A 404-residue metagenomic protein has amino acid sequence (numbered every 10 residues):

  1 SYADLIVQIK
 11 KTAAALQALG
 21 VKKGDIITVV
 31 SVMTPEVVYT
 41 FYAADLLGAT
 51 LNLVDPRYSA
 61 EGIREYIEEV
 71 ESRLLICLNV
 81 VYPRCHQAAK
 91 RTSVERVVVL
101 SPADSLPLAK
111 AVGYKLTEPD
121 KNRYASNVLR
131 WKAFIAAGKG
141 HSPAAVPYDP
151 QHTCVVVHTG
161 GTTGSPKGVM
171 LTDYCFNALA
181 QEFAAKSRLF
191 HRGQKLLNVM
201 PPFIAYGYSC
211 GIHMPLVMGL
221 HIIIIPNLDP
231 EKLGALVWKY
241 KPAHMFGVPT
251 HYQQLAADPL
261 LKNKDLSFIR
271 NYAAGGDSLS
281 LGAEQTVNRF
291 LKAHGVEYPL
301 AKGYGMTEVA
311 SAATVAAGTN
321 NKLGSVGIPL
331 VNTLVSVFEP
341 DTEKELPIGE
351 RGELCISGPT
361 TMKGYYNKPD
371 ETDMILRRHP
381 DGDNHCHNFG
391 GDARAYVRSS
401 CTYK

Functional and structural regions predicted by a protein language model:
Y2-D4, Q8, T12-Y58, V70: Conserved AMP-binding/adenylate-forming
L16-K22, K139-Q151, V156-N198: Conserved adenylate-forming
A18-L19, L46-A133: Structural core segment of the AMP-binding/adenylate-forming
L19, V30, K344-G349, C355-K404: Conserved ATP-binding/catalytic segment of the ANL
Y42-L47, E69, I204, H213-V217: Short hydrophobic alpha-helices that are characteristic scaffold elements of the AMP-binding
Y58-T92, L179-L197, D229-A243: Conserved ATP-dependent adenylate/AMP-binding module captured primarily in the ANL superfamily
N177-K195, F203-F246, Q254, D258-P259: Conserved AMP-binding/adenylation subdomain of ANL enzymes
A243-G247, A256-L323, L334: Gly/Ser/Thr-rich phosphate-binding loop
